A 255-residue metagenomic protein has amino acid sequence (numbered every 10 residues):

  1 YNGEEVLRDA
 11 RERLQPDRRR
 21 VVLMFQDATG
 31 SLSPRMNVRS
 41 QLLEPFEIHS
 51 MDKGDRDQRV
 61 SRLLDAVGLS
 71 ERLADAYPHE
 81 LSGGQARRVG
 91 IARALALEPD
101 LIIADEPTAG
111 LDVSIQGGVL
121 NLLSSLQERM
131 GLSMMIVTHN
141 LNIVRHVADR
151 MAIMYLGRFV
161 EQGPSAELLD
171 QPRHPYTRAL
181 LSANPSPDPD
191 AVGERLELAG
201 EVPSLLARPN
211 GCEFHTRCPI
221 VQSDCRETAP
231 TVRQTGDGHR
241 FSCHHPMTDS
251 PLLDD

Functional and structural regions predicted by a protein language model:
E5-V22, I48, E167-P172, P203-P209: ABC ATPase NBD coupling module
D27, M36-E47: Q-loop/switch helix immediately C-terminal to the Walker
G54-R72, L181-S182: Conserved ABC ATPase "signature" region
Y77-L81, Q85: Conserved ABC ATPase signature
A96-D100: A short, proline-enriched helix->beta-strand linker immediately N-terminal to the Walker B motif in ABC-type P-loop
P107, L111, I115-G193: P-loop NTP-binding/switch modules centered on Walker-like glycine-rich loops
Q162-D255: Short catalytic/signature loops enriched in Gly
